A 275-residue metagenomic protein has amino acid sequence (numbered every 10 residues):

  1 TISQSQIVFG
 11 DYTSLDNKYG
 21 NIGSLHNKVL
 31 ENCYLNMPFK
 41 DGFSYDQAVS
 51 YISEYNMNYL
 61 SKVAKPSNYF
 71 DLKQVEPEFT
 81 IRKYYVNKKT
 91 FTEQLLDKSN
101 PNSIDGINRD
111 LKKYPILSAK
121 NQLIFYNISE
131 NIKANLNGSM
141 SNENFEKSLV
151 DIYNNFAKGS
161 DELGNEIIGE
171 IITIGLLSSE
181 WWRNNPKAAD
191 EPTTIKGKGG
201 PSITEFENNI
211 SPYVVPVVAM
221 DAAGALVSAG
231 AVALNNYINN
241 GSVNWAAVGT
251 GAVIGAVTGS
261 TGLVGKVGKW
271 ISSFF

Functional and structural regions predicted by a protein language model:
T1-D11, S260: Bacterial Sec-dependent N-terminal signal peptides
D16, G20-N209: Mature extracellular/secreted ectodomains of secretory-pathway proteins
S211-N235, W245-F274: Membrane-active amphipathic alpha-helices enriched in small hydrophobic residues
N239-V243: Membrane-helix interface and helix-disruption motif detector
